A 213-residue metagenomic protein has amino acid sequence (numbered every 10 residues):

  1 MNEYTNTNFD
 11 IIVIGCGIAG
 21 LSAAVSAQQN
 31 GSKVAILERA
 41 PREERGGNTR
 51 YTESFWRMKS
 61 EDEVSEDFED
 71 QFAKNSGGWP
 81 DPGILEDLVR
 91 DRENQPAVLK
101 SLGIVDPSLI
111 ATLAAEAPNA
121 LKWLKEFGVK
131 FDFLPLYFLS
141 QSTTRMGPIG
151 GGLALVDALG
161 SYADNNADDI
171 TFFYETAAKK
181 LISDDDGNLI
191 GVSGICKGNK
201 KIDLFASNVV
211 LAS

Functional and structural regions predicted by a protein language model:
E3, K33, R39-T171, E175-A177: Conserved N-terminal/central alpha/beta ligand/cofactor-binding core
E3-A19, A35: Beta1/beta-strand and adjacent pyrophosphate-binding region of the FAD-binding site in flavoprotein oxidoreductases
T5-F9, G198-N208: Core beta-strand elements of the Rossmann-like FAD/NAD(P) dinucleotide-binding domain in flavoenzyme oxidoreductases
G15, A206, A212-S213: Short, well-ordered coil/turn residues at beta-beta hairpins and beta-strand->alpha-helix junctions within
L21-A24, L121: Generic hydrophobic/aromatic pocket-lining and core-packing "Φ" positions
A27: Aromatic pocket-lining residues of Rossmann-like dinucleotide-binding sites
Y174-N188: A conserved short coil-to-beta-strand element within the FAD-binding core of flavoproteins
G191-I195: Short beta-strand segments that buttress and anchor functional surface loops
